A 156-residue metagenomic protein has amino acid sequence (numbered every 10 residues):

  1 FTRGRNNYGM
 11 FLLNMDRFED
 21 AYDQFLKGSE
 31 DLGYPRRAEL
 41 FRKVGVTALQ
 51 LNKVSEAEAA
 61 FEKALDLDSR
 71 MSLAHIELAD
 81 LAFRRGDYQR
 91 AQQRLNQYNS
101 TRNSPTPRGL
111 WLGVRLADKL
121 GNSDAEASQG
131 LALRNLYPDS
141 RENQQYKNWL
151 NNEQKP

Functional and structural regions predicted by a protein language model:
F1, P35-R37, M71, T106 (+1 more regions): Residue-level recognition of tetratricopeptide repeat
N14-M15, D31, Q50-L51, R84-R85 (+2 more regions): Register position in tetratricopeptide repeats
S100-P156: Terminal, low-structured helical/coil segments at or just beyond the last alpha-helical repeat
